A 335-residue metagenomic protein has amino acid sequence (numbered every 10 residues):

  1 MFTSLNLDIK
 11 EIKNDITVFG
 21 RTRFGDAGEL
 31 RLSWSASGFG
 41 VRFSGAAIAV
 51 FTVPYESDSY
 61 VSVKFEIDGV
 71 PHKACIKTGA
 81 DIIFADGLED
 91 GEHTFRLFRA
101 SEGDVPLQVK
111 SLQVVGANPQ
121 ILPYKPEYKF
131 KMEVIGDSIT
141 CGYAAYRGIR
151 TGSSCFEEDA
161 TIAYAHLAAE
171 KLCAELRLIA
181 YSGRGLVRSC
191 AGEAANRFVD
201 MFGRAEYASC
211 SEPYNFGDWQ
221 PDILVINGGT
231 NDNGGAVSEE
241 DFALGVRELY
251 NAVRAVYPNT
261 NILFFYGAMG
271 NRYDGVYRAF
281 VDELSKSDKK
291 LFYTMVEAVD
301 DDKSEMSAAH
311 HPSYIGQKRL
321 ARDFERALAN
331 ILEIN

Functional and structural regions predicted by a protein language model:
M1-I135, I139-E157, L332-N335: N-terminal secretory targeting modules
W34-A36, A145, R150-A243, A268-R278 (+1 more regions): Conserved SGNH/GDSL esterase-like catalytic core that processes O-acyl groups on lipids and polysaccharides
E127, W219, A255-Y257: Short, conserved loop/helix-junction motifs that constitute active-site signature segments in enzyme catalytic cores
K131-I135, T140, L176-A180, D222-N227 (+2 more regions): Structural recognition of the beta-strand scaffold that forms the well-ordered cores of secreted hydrolase catalytic
T140-C141, T230-G234, D300-K303: A short, flexible beta-alpha/helix-coil linker loop
Y164-L176, A252-N261, E283-K289: A structural motif corresponding to the C-terminal end of an alpha-helix and its immediate exit/capping segment
L244, E248-A252, A279, R319: Alpha-helical scaffolding segments of alpha/beta enzyme cores, especially the outer helices of TIM-barrel or partial
N261-S307, Y314-N335: Extracellular serine-dependent O-acyl
